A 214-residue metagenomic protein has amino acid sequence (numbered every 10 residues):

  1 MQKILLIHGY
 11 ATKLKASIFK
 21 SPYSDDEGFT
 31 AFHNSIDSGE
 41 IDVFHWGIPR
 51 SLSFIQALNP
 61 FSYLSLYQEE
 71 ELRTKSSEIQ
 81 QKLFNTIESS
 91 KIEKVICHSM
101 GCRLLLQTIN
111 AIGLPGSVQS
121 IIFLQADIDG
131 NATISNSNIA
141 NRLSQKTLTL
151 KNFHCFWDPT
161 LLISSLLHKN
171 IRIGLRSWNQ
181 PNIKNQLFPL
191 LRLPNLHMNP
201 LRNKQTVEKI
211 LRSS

Functional and structural regions predicted by a protein language model:
I4-L175, S213-S214: Serine-dependent carboxylesterase/thioesterase catalytic core of lipase-like alpha/beta-hydrolase/SGNH enzymes
C155-S214: C-terminal catalytic-base region of ester-bond hydrolases, centering on the histidine of the charge-relay
